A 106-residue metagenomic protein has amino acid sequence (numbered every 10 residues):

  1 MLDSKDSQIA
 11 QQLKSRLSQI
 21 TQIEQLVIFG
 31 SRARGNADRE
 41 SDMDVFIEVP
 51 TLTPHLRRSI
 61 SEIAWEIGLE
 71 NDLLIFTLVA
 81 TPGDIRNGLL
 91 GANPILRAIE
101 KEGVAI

Functional and structural regions predicted by a protein language model:
M1-E24, A33-G35, R39, V49-I106: Catalytic core of pol beta-like nucleotidyltransferases
F29-S31: Glycine-rich beta-strand-to-loop/alpha-helix junction loops that act as flexible
M43-I47: Short beta-strand->loop micro-motif that forms the acidic, two-metal-ion catalytic signature in nucleotide-processing
